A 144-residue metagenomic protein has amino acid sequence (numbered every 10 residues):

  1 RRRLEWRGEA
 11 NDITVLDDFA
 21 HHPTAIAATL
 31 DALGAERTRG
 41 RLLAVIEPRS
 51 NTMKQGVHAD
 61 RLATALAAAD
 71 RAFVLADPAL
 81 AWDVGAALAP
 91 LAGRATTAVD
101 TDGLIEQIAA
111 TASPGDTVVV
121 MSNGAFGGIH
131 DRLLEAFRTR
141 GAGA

Functional and structural regions predicted by a protein language model:
R1-A144: ATP-dependent carboxylate-amine ligase
